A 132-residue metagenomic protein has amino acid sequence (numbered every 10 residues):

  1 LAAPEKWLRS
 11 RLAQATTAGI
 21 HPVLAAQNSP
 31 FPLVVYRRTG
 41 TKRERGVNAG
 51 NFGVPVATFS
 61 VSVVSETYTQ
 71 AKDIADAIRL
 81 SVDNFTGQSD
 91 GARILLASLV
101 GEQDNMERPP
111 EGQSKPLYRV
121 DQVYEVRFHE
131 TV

Functional and structural regions predicted by a protein language model:
L1-N51, T69, D73, F85-L95: Small/polar-rich, solvent-exposed N-terminal microdomains that initiate assembly or binding
T17, K42, F52-V63, L99 (+1 more regions): Generic alpha-helix detector with strongest preference for long hydrophobic helices that associate with membranes
G50, T58, E111-Q113: Intrinsically disordered, low-complexity segments enriched in polar/charged residues with Gly/Pro, especially when
G53-A71, I78, Y118-F128: Oligomerization/assembly interface segments of phage tail-like spikes and tubes
V82-V132: Acidic-leaning, charged glycine-interspersed low-complexity segments
